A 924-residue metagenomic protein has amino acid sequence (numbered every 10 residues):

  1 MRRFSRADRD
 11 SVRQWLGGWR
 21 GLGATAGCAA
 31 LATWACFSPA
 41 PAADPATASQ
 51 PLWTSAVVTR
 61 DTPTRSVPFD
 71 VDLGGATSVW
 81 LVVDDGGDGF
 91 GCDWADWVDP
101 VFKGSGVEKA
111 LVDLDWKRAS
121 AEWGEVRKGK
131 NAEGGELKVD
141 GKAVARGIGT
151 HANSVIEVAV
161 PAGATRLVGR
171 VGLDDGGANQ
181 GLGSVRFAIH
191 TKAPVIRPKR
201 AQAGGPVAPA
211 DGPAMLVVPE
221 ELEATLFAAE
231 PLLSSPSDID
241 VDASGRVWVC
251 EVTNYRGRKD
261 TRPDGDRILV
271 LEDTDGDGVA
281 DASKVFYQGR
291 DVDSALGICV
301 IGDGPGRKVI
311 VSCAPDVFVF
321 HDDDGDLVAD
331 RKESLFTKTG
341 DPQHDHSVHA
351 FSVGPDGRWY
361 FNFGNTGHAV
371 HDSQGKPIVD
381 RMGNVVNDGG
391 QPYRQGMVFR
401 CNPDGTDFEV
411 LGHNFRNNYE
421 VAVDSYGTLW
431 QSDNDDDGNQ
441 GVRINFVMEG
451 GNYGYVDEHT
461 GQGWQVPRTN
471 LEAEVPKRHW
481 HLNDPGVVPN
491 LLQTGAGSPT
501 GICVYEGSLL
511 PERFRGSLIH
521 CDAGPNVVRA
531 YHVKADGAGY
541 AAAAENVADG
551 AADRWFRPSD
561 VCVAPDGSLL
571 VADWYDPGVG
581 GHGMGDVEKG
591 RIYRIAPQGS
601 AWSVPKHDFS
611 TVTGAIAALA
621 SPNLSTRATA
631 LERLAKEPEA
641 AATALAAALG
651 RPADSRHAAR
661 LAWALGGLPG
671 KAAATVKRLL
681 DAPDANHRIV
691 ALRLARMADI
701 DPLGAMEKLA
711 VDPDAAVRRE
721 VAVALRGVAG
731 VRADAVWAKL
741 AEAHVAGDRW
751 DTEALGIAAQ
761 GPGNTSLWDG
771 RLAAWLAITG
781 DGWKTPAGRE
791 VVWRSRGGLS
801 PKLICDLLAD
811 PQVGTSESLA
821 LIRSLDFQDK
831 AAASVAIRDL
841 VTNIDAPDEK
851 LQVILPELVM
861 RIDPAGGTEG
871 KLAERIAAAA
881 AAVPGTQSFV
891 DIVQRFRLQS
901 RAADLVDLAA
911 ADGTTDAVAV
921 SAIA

Functional and structural regions predicted by a protein language model:
M1-G18: N-terminal secretory signal peptides that target proteins for export/translocation
G23-A35: Bacterial N-terminal signal peptides
T33-T47: Bacterial Sec-dependent signal peptides at the C-terminal "C-region" and cleavage site
A43-G204: Gly-Asp-aromatic-enriched flexible segments
F69, I156-V158, P213-A214, P236-S237 (+13 more regions): Generic recognition of flexible, low-complexity loop/linker segments
V195-G614, A635-K636: Beta-propeller domains with acidic blade repeats across secreted/periplasmic ectodomains and cytosolic WD/CNH propellers
A572, E588, I595-A924: Long, ordered, helix-rich scaffold segments
